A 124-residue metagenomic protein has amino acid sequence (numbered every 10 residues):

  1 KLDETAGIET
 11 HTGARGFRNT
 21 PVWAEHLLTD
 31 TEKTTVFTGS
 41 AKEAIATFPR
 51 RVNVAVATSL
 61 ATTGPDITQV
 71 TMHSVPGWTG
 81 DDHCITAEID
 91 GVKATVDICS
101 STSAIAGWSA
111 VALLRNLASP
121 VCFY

Functional and structural regions predicted by a protein language model:
K1-Y124: Active-site-lining helix/loop region of Rossmann-like oxidoreductase modules
